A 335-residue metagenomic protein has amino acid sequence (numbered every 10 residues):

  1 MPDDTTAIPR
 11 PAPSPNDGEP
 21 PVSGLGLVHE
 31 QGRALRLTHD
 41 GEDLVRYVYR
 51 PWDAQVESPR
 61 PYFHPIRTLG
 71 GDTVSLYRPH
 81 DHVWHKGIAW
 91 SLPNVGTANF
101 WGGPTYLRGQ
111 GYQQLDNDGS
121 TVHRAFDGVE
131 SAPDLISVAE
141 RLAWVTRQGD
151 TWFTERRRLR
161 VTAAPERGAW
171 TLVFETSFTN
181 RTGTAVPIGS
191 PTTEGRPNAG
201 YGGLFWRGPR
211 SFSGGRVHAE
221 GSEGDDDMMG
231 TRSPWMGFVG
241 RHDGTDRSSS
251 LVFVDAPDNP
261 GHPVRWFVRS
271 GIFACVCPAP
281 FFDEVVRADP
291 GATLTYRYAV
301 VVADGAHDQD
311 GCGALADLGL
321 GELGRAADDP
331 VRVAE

Functional and structural regions predicted by a protein language model:
D4-A89, A185, G189-P191, G313: Beta-strand-rich N-terminal accessory domains
H39-E42, D127-I136, A164-G168, R241-S248 (+2 more regions): A short, structured loop/turn motif at beta-sheet edges
E42, R141-A143, R156-R160, E175-T179 (+2 more regions): Residue-level recognition of well-ordered beta-strand positions that form the cores of beta-sheet-rich folds across
Y47-R50, Q55-P65, P165-R216: Acidic (Asp/Glu-rich), glycine- and aromatic
Q55-G109, H218-W235: Extracellular/lumen-exposed scaffold segments
G87-G168: Extended, loop-rich substrate-binding clefts of extracytoplasmic carbohydrate-active enzymes
A185-P260: Active-site/ligand-binding surface loops and adjacent short beta/alpha elements that line catalytic pockets across
L251-V333: Beta-strand-rich recognition/accessory modules
